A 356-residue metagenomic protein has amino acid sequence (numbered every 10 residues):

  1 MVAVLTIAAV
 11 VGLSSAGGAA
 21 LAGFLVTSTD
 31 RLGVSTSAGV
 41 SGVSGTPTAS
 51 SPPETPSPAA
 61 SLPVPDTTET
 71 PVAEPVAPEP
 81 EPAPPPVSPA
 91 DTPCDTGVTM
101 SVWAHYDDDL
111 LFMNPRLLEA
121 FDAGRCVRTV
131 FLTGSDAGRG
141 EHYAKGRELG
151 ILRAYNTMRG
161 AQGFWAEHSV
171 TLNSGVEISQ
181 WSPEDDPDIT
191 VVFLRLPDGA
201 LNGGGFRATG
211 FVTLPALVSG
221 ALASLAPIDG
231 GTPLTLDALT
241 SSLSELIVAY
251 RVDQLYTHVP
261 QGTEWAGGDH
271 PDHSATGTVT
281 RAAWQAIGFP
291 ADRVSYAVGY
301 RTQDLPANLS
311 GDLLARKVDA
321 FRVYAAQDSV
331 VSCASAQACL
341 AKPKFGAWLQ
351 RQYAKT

Functional and structural regions predicted by a protein language model:
M1-A9: N-terminal export and membrane-targeting signals
G17-D91: N-terminal low-complexity, Pro/Thr-rich disordered segments that flank secretion/membrane-targeting signals
D30-G33, G39, A83-E245, A249 (+4 more regions): Active-site rim/loop-helix segments in enzyme catalytic domains that contact anionic ligands
E79, G134-A137, L196-G199, P260-T263 (+1 more regions): Short, solvent-exposed loop/turn segments at secondary-structure junctions
G138-G146, E264-H273: Short, flexible/disordered intra-domain loops and linkers
D229, Y250, Q254, D269 (+1 more regions): The feature marks non-catalytic terminal segments
L239-S242, Q261, H270-T276: Catalytic domains of cell-wall/extracellular-matrix polysaccharide-remodeling enzymes, centered on de-N-acetylation
L243-Q261: Proline-aspartate-enriched helix->loop->beta-strand connector
